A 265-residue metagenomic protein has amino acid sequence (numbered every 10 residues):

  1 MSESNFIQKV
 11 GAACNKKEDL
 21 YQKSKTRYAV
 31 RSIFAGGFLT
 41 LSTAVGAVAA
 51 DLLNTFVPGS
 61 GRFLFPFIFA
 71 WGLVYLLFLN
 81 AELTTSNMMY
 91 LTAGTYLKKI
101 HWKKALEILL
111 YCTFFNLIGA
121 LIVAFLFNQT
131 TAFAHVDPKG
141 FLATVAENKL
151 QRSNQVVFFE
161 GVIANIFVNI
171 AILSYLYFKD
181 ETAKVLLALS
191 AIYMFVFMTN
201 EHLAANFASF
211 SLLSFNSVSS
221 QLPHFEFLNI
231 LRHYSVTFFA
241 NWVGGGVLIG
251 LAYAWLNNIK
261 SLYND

Functional and structural regions predicted by a protein language model:
M1-D265: Alpha-helical transmembrane segments and their helix-helix packing motifs
